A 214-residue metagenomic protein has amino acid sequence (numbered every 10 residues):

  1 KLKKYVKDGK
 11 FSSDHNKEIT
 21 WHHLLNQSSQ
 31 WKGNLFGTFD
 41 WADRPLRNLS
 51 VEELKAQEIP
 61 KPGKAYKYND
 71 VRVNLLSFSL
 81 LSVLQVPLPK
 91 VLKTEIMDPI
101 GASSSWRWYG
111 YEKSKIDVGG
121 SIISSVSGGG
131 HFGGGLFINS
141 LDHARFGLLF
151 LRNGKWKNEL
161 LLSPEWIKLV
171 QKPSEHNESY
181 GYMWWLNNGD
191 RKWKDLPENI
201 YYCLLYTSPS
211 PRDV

Functional and structural regions predicted by a protein language model:
K1-K3, L24, L76-L80, H143-F146 (+2 more regions): Active-site SXXK
K1-Q30, S82-G133: Active-site helix/loop module of the DD-peptidase/beta-lactamase fold, centered on the serine-lysine SxxK catalytic
E18, Y68-V73, S140-A144: Short alpha-helical patches at coil-to-helix transitions and adjacent helical residues in well-structured domains
L24-L25, E53-K55, V170: A generic structural signal for nonpolar/aromatic side chains embedded in well-ordered alpha-helices
G33-L35, K192-W193: Short, solvent-exposed loop/turn elements at domain surfaces
N34-K113, H131-G134: Catalytic-site signature segments of enzymes, centered on catalytic residues
K90, Y109-L205: Penicillin-binding protein/beta-lactamase superfamily catalytic region
Y206-P209, D213-V214: Single conserved hydrophobic/aromatic residue that forms the stacking wall/gate of nucleotide- or nucleobase-binding
